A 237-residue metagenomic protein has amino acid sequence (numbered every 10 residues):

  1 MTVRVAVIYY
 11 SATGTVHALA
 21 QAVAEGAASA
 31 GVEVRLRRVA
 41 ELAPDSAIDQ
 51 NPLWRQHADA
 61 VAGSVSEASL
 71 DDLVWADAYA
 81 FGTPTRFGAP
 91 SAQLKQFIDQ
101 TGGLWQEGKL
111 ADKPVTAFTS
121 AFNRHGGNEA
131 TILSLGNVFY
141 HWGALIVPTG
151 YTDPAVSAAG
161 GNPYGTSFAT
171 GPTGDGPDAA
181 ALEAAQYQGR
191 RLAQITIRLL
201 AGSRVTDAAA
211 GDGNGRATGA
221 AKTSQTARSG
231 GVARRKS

Functional and structural regions predicted by a protein language model:
M1-K109, T170-S237: N-terminal beta1-alpha1-beta2 submodule of the flavodoxin-like/Rossmannoid cofactor-binding fold
T15, T83, A89, G127-N128 (+4 more regions): Gly/Ser/Thr-rich helix-start
G26, A78, G126-G127, V147 (+2 more regions): Glycine-centered flexibility motif
Q50-N51, G103, A121-R124, H141 (+2 more regions): Short amphipathic alpha-helical patches
A111-A159: Short, glycine-/small-residue-rich phosphate/pyrophosphate-handling segment
Y140-Y164, T170-E183, L192: A charged, well-structured terminal subsegment
